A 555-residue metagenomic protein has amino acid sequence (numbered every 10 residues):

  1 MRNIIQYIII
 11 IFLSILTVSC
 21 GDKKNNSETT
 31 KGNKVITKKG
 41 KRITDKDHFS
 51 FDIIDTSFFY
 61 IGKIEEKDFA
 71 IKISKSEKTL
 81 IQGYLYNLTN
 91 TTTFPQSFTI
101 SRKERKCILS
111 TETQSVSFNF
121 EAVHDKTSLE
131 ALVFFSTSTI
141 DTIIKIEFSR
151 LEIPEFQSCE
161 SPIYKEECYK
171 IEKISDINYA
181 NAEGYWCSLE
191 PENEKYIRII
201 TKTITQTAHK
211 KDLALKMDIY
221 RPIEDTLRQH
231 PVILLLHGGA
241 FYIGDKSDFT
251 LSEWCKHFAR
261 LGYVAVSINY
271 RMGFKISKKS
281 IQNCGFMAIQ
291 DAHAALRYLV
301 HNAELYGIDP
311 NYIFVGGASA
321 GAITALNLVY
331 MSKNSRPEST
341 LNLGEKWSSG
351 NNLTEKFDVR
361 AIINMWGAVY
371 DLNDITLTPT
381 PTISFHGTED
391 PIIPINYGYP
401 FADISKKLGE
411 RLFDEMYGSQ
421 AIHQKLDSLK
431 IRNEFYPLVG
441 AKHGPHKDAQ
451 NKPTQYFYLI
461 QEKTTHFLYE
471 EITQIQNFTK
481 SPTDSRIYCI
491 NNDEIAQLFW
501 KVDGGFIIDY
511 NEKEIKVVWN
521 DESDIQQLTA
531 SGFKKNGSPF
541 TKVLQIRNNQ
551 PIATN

Functional and structural regions predicted by a protein language model:
G40-E121, I144: Central antiparallel beta-sheet cores of small beta-barrel/beta-sandwich binding domains
P154-L227: N-terminal cap/lid segment of alpha/beta-hydrolase-fold proteins
R228-G239: Short beta-strand element of the alpha/beta-hydrolase
S247-S267: Short amphipathic alpha-helix adjacent to the substrate-entry channel of hydrolases
A294-T378: Primarily recognizes the serine-hydrolase "nucleophile elbow" in alpha/beta-hydrolase and SGNH/GDSL folds
S384-H386, D390: Short beta-strand/loop motif that positions the catalytic acidic residue of the alpha/beta-hydrolase fold
M416-T479: C-terminal catalytic histidine-bearing segment of alpha/beta-hydrolase fold enzymes
V502-V517: Surface-exposed, flexible coil segments in extracellular/virion-facing regions
